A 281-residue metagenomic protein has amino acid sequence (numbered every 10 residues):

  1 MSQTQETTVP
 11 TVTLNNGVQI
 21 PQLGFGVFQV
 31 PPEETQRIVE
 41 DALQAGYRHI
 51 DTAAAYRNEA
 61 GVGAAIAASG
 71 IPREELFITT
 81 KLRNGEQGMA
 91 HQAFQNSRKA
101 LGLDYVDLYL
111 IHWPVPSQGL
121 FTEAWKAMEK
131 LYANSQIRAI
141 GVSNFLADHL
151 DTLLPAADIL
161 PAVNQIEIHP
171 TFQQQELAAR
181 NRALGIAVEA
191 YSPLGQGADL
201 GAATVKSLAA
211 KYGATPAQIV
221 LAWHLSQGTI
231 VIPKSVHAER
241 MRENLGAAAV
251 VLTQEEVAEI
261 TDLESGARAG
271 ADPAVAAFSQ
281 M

Functional and structural regions predicted by a protein language model:
M1-L76, A127, G195, S265 (+2 more regions): N-terminal binding-site loop/beta-alpha segment at the start of enzyme catalytic domains that lines or forms
Q5-V12, A60, A64-A67, A93-R98 (+2 more regions): Alpha-helical scaffolding within the catalytic cores of extracellular/periplasmic polymer-degrading hydrolases
L14-N15, D41-L43, G63-R73, Q95-D104 (+3 more regions): Acidic (Asp/Glu)-rich catalytic clusters
V30-E33, A53-G61, R83-A90, P116-G119 (+2 more regions): Acidic-and-aromatic substrate-binding clefts and catalytic sites of carbohydrate-active enzymes
V30-L43, E86-L101, D148-D151, F172-Q173: Short, acidic/polar
H49, Y105-L108, A139, V163: Residues at the N-termini of beta-strands
K81-R83, Q87-K126: Glycine/small-residue-rich loop that forms an oxyanion/phosphate-binding "nest" at active or ligand-binding sites
P114-M281: Beta/alpha (TIM)-barrel catalytic core signal, keyed to glycine-rich beta->alpha loops juxtaposed to Asp/Glu that bind
